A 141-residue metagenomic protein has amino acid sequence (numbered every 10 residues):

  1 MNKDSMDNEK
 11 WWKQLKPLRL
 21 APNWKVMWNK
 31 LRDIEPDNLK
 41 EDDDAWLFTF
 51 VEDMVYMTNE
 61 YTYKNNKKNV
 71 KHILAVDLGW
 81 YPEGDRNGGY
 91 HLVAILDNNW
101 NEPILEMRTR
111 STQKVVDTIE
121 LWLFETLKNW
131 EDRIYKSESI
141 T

Functional and structural regions predicted by a protein language model:
M1-H72: Negatively charged, low-complexity tracts enriched in Asp/Glu with abundant Ser/Thr
R19-L20, R32, P36, G88-G89 (+3 more regions): Amphipathic alpha-helical interaction segments
W46, V76-D77, T118: A general marker of short, structured functional hotspots
Y56, Y61-Y63, Y81, Y90 (+1 more regions): Sequence-level detector for tyrosine residue identity
M57, L92-A94, I119: Generic structural hydrophobic/aromatic packing signal, biased to beta-strands
K68, L74-Q113: Intrinsically disordered, low-complexity regulatory segments enriched in Ser/Thr/Pro and charged residues
W100-T141: Ampiphathic alpha-helical segments that act as solvent-exposed interaction surfaces
